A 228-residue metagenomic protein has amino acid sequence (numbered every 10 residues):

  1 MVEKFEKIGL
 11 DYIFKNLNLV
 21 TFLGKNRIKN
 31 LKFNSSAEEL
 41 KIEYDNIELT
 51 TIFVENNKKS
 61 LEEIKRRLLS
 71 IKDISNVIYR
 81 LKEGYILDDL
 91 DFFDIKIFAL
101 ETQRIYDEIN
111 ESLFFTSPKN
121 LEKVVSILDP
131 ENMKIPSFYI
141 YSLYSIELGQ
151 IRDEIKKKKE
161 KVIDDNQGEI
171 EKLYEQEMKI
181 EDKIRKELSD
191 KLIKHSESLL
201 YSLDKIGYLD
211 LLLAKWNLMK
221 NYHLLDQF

Functional and structural regions predicted by a protein language model:
M1-Y106, S112-F228: Alpha-helical coupling/stalk and coiled-coil linker elements that connect catalytic or binding modules and transmit
